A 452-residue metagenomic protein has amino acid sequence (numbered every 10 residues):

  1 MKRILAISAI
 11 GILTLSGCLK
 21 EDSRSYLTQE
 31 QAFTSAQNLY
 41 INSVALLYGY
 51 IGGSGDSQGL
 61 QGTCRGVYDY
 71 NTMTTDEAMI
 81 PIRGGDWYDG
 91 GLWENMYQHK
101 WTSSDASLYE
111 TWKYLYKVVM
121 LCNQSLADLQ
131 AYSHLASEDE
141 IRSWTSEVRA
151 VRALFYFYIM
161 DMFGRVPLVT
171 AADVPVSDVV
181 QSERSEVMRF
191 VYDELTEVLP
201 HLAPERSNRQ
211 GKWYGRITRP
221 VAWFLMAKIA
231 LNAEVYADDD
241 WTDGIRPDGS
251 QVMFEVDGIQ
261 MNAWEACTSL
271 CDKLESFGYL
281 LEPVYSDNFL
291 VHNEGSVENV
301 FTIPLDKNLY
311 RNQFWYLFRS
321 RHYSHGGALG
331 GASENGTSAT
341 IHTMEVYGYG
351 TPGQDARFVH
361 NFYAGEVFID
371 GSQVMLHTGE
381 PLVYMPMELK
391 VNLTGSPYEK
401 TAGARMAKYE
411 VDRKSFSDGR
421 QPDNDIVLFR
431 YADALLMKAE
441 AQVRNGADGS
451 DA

Functional and structural regions predicted by a protein language model:
C18-T72, P247-D248: Membrane-proximal, proline-rich intrinsically disordered regions
A32, A36-A45, G49-G55, G59 (+5 more regions): Conserved, well-structured interaction surfaces
G84, Y88-H99, Y349-R430: Flexible, polar/acidic helix-loop-strand segments at domain edges
T145, R152, R219, M226 (+3 more regions): Structural register within alpha-helical repeat arrays
Y158-M162, P167, R206, N232-D239 (+1 more regions): Short coil/turn linking the two alpha-helices of tandem helical-hairpin repeats
R165-S185, Y236-A266: Short coil/linker segments at helix-helix boundaries
N232-E234, A266-G350: Polar, glycine-rich mid-to-C-terminal structural blocks that act as macromolecule-binding/assembly scaffolds
